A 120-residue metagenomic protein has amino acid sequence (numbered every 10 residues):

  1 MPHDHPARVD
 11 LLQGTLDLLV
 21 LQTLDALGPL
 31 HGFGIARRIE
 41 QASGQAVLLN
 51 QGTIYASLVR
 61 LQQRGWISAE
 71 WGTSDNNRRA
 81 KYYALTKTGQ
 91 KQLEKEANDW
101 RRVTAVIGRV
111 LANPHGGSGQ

Functional and structural regions predicted by a protein language model:
M1-G14, E96: Intrinsically disordered, low-complexity serine/threonine- and proline-rich regulatory segments
P2, T88-Q120: Amphipathic alpha-helical dimerization/coiled-coil segments that flank or bridge DNA-binding/regulatory modules
D10-T53: N-terminal helix-turn-helix DNA-binding core of bacterial DNA-binding proteins
T15, L19, A80, A84 (+1 more regions): Amphipathic alpha-helical recognition patches that constitute DNA-binding helices
H31-G32, Y82, L93: Amphipathic alpha-helical segments enriched in hydrophobic/aromatic and basic residues that form the DNA-contacting
I54-L61: Basic amphipathic alpha-helical segments that dock to polyanions
Q62-R79, A84: Beta-hairpin "wing" of winged helix-turn-helix
